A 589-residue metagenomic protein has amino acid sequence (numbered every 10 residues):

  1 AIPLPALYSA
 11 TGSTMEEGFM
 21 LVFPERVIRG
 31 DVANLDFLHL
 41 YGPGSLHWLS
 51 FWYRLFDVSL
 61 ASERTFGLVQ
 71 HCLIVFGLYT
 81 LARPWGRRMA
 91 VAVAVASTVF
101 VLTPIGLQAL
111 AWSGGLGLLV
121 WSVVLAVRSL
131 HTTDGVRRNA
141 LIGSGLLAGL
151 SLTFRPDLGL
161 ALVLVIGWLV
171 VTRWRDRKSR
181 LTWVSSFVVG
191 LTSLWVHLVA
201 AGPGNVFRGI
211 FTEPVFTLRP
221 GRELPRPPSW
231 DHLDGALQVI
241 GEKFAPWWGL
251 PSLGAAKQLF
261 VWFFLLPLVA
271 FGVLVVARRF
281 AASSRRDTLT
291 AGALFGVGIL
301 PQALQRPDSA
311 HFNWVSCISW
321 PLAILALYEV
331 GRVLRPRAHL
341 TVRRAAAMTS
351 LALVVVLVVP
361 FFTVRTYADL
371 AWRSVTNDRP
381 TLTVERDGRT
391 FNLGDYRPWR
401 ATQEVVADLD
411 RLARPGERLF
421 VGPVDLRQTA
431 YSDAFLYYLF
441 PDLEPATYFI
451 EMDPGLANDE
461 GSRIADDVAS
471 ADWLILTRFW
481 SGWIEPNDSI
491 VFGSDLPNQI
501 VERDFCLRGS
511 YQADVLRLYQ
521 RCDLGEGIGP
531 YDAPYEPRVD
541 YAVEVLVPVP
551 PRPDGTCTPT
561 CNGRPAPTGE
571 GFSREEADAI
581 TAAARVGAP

Functional and structural regions predicted by a protein language model:
L7-F23, N34-W48, V58-A61, A201-P203 (+2 more regions): Extracytoplasmic catalytic/substrate-binding loops of multi-pass membrane glycan-assembly enzymes
Y41, D157-L160, L351-A542, C557 (+2 more regions): Extracytoplasmic
L46, L60, R64, H71-I74 (+4 more regions): Aromatic- and kink-enriched transmembrane "portal" helix at the membrane-lumen/periplasm boundary that abuts
G77, G114-D134, A140-A148, L169-V171 (+1 more regions): Specific aromatic-rich, kink-prone transmembrane helix
L78-F100, G117, T133-N139, T288: Transmembrane-helix signature of polytopic, membrane-embedded enzymes that assemble or transfer cell-envelope glycans
V99-L102, R138-P156, L162-V170, V188-L194 (+1 more regions): Membrane-interface alpha helices of multi-pass inner-membrane proteins
L125-G149, K178-S186, R286-F295: Short hydrophobic alpha-helices at membrane interfaces in multi-pass membrane enzymes
L160, G298-L300, L304-A352: Hydrophobic/aromatic-rich transmembrane helices and adjacent perimembrane loops
